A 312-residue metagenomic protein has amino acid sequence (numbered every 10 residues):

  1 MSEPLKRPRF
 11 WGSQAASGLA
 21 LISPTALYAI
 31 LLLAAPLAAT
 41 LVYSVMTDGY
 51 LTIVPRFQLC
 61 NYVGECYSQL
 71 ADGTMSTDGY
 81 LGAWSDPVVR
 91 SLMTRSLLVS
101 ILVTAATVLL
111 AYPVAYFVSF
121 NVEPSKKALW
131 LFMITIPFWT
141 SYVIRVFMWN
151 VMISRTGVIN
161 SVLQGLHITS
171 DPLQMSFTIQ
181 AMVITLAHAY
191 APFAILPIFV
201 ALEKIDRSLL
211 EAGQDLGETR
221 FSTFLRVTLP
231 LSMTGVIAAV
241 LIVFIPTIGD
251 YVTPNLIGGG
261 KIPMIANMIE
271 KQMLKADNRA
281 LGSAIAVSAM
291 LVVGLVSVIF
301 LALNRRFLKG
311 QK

Functional and structural regions predicted by a protein language model:
M1-Y43, K127-F132: N-terminal signal-anchor/first transmembrane alpha helix
S2-P4, R9, A20, F199-Q214 (+1 more regions): C-terminal transmembrane helix and the adjacent membrane-cytosol boundary/short C-terminal tail of inner/organellar
R7-W11, P55-L59, S68, T77 (+3 more regions): Membrane-interfacial helix termini and adjacent extracytoplasmic/periplasmic loops of multi-pass transporters
S17-I22, V114-M152, L210-E211, F224-L225 (+1 more regions): Cytoplasmic-entry segments and transmembrane alpha-helices of multi-pass inner-membrane transporters
S23-L33, I136, H188, A194-S208 (+2 more regions): Transmembrane alpha-helices
A34-P87, M152-G157, G258-G260, K312: Short membrane-interfacial helix/loop motifs at transmembrane-helix boundaries
T52-P55, Y251-R279, K312: Glycine-rich helix-loop "coupling/hinge" segments at transmembrane-helix boundaries in multipass transporters
S85-F120, A187: Transmembrane alpha-helix signature in integral membrane proteins
